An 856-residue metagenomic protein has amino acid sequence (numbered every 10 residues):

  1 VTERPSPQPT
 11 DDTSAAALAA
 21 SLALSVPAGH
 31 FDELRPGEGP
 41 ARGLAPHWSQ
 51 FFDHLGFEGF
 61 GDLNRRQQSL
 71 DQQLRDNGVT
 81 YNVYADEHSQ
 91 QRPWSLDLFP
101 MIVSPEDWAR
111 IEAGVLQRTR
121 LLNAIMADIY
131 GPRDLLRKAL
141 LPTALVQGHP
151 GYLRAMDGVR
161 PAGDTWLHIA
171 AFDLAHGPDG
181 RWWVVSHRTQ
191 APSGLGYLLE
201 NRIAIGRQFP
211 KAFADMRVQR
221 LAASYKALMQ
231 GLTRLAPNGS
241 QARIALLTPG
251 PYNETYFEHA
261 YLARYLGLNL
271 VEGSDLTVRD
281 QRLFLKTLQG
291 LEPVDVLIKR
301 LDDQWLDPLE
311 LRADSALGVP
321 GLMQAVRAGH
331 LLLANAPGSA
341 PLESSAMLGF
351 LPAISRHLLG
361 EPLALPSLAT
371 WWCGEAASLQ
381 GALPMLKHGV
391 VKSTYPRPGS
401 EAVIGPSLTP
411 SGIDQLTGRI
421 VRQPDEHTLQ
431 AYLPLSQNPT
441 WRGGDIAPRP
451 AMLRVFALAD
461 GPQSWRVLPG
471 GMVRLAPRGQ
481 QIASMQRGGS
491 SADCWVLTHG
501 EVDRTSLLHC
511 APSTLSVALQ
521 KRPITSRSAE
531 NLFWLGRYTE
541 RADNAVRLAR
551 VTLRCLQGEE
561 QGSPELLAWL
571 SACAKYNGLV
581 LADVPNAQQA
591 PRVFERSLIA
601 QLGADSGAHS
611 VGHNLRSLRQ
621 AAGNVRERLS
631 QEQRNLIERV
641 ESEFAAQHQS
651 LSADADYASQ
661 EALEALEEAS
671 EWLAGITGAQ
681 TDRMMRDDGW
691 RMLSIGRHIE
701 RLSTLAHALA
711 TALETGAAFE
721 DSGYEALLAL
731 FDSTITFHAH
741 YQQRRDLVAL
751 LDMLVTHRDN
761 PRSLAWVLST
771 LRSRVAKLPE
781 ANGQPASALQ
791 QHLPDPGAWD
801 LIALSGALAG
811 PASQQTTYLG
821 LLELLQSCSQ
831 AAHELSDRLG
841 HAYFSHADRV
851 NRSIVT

Functional and structural regions predicted by a protein language model:
T2-G37, H168-I169, H176-W183, H187-L359: ATP-binding N-terminal substructure of ATP-dependent carboxylate-amine bond-forming enzymes
A17-L63: N-terminal-proximal low-complexity accessory segments that begin disordered and transition into the first
E38-R42, S186, L262, L297 (+5 more regions): Conserved structural-core and active-site-/substrate-pathway-adjacent residues in large, well-folded domains of enzymes
N64-Q67, Q73-W166, G177-D179, T189-I244 (+5 more regions): Alpha-helical transmembrane segments and their helix-helix packing motifs
W108-I129, P142, V146-L153, A263 (+4 more regions): Active-site nucleotide/adenylate-binding loops and adjacent lid/helix of ATP-dependent enzymes
V146-W183, P293-V296, W371-L386, P406-R487: Phosphate-binding site of ATP-dependent enzymes
T165-A171, H176-R181, S240-Q241, Y265-L266 (+13 more regions): Short, well-ordered loop/turn elements at secondary-structure boundaries
T233, G267, D302, R327 (+12 more regions): Hydrophobic alpha-helix feature that most strongly marks membrane-spanning transmembrane helices and their immediate
